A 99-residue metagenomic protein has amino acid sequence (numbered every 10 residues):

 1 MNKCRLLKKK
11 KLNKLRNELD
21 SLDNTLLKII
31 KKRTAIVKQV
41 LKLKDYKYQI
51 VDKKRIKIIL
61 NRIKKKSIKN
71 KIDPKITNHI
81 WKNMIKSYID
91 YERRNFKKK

Functional and structural regions predicted by a protein language model:
M1-K99: Domain-level signature for soluble enzymes in the chorismate/prephenate branch of the shikimate pathway
